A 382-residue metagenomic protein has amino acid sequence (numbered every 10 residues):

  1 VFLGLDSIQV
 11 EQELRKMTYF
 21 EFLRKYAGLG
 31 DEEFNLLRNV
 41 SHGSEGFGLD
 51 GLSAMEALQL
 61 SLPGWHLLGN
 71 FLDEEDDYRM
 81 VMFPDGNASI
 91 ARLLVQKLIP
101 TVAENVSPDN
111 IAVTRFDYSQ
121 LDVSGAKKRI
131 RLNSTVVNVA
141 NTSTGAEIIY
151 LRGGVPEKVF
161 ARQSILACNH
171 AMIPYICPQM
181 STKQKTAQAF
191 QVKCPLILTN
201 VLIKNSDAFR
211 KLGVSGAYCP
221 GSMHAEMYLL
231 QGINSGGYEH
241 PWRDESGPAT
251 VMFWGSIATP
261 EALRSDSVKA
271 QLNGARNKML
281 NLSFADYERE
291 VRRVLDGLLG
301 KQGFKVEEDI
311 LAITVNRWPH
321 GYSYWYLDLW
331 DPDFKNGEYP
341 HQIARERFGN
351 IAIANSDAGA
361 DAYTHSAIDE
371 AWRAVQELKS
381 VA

Functional and structural regions predicted by a protein language model:
F2-S134: Active-site/ligand-binding neighborhood in enzyme catalytic cores
L5-Q12, D76-D85, Q184-V192, S267-D286 (+1 more regions): Active-site rim elements
F20, R24, A91-V95, I99 (+3 more regions): Non-transmembrane alpha-helical segments in soluble domains of secreted/periplasmic/extracellular proteins
N35, L49-L52, L67-F71, Y175-Q179 (+3 more regions): Short, solvent-exposed loop/turn and secondary-structure capping segments
D117-K127, L132-A140, T144-I149, R317-N336: Charged, often glycine-rich, active-site loop that binds/positions anionic groups
K128, L132-L263: Mid-domain catalytic core of redox enzymes that form a hydrophobic substrate pocket/lid adjacent to a catalytic redox
L202, A208-A382: Conserved flavin/dinucleotide-binding core of flavoenzymes
